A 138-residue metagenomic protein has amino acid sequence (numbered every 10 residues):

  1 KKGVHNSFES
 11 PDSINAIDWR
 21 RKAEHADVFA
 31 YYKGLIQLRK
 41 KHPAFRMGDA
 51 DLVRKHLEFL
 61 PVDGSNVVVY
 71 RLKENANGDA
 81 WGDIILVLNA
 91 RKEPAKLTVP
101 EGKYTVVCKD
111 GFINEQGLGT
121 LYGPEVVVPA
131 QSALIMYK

Functional and structural regions predicted by a protein language model:
K1-G102: Loop/helix patches that line or flank the sugar-binding groove of alpha-linked glycan CAZymes
R21, R71-E74, C108, A130 (+1 more regions): Pocket-edge structural micro-motifs
E24, F112-N114, A133-L134: A short acidic, often aromatic-flanked loop/helix-cap motif at beta-alpha or helix-coil junctions that lines enzyme
V28, T105-V107, P124: A broadly tuned, weak detector of single residues within folded domains
F45-G48, I113-G117: Acidic Ser/Thr/Pro-rich low-complexity disordered segments that often serve as glycosylated linkers/stalks around
I85-L88, V106-V107, I135-Y137: Conserved active-site loop/cleft motifs that coordinate metal ions or position small ligands
P100-N114: Solvent-exposed beta-hairpin/edge-strand motifs
L118-K138: C-terminal beta-strand-rich structural cap/linker in extracellular carbohydrate-active enzymes
